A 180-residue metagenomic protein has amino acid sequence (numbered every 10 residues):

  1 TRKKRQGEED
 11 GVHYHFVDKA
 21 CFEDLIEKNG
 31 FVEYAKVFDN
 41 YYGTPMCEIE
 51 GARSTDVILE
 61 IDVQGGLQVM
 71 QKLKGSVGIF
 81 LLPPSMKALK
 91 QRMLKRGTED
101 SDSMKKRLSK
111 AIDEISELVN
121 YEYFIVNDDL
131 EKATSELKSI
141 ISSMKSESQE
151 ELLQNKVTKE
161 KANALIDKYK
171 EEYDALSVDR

Functional and structural regions predicted by a protein language model:
R2-V57, Q64-L67: ATP-dependent small-molecule kinase phosphotransfer cores that center on conserved nucleotide phosphate-binding segments
R5-G7, L67-V69, M86-R92, K132-E136: Switch/connector loops and helix/strand junctions flanking conserved nucleotide-binding motifs in nucleotide-processing
K28-V32, R92-E99, I140-S143: Conserved AAA+ ATPase "sensor/coupling" helix adjacent to the nucleotide-binding pocket
A52-S54, K74, L118-N120: Short loop/turn elements that form and flank the Walker-type P-loop nucleotide-binding site in RecA-like NTPase cores
V57-D62, Q71-R96, V126-N127: Conserved phosphate-donor/acceptor-positioning beta-strand/loop module used by diverse small-molecule
Q71, M86, K105-L108, K138: Active-site helical microenvironments for divalent-metal-assisted chemistry
S76, A88, R96-S116, E131-K132: Ras-like small GTPase catalytic G-domain
T98, D113-R180: NTP-dependent small-molecule kinase module
